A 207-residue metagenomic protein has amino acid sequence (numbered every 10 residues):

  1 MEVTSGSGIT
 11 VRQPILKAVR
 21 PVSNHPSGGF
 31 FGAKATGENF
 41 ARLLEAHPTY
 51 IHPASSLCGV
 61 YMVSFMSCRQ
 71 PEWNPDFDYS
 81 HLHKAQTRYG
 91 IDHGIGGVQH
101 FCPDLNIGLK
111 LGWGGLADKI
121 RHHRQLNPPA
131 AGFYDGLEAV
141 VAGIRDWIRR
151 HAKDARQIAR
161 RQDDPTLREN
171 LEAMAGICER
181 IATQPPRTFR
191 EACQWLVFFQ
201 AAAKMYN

Functional and structural regions predicted by a protein language model:
M1-L126: Long, non-catalytic protein-protein interaction scaffolds
A117-N207: Structured, charged N-terminal subsegments at the starts of enzyme catalytic cores and at intra-chain domain/subunit
